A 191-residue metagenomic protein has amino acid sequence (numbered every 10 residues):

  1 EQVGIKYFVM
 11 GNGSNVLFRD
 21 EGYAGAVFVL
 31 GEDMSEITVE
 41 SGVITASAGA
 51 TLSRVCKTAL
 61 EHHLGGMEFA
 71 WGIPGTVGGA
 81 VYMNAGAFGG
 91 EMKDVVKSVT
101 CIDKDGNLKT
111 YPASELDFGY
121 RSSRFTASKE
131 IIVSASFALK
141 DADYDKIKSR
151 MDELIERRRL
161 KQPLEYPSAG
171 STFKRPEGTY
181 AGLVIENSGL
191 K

Functional and structural regions predicted by a protein language model:
E1-V77: Anion-binding (especially nucleotide phosphate/pyrophosphate-binding) glycine-rich loop and adjoining beta-alpha core
N15-V16, C56-A59, M67-W71, N84-E91 (+3 more regions): A generic local secondary-structure boundary/capping motif
V16, I102-K104, L108-K191: Phosphate/pyrophosphate- and phosphate-bearing ligand-binding catalytic cores of soluble enzymes
L17-S35, Y82-P112, A127-S134: Structural signature of FAD isoalloxazine-binding scaffolds in flavoprotein oxidoreductases
F28-V29, T45-G49, H63-M67, F88-G90 (+3 more regions): Short, low-complexity, polar/charged sequence segments that are solvent-exposed and flexible
E32-E36, S53-R54, A70-I73, K93-V96 (+3 more regions): Glycine-rich loops and low-complexity Gly/Arg-rich segments that provide flexible linkers or classic glycine-based
A59, V77, V81, A85 (+3 more regions): Short, well-ordered alpha-helical segments in soluble proteins
G65, V95, S114-L116: Short beta-strand or tight-loop elements that sit immediately N-terminal to catalytic metal-binding acidic residues
